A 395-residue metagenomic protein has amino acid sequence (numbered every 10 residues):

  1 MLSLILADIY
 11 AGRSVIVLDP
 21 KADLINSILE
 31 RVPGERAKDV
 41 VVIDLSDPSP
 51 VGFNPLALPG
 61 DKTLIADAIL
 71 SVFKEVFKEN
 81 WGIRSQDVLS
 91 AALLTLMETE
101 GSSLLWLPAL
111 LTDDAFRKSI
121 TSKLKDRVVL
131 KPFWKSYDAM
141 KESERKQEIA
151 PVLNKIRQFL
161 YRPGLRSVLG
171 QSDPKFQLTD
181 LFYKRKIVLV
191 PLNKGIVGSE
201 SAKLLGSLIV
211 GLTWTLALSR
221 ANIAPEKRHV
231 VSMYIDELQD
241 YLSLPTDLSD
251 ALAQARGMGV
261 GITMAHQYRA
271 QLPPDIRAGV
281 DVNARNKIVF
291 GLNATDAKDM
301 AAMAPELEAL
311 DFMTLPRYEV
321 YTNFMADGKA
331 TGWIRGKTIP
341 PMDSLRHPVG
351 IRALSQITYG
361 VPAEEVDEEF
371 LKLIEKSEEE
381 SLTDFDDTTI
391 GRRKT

Functional and structural regions predicted by a protein language model:
M1-V260, M264, I276, T314-P316 (+2 more regions): P-loop NTPase motor domains
N80-R84, S249-A253, A270-T395: P-loop NTPase motor core of the ASCE superfamily
Q267: Active-site glycine-centered loops adjacent to acidic/histidine catalytic or metal-binding residues that shape
